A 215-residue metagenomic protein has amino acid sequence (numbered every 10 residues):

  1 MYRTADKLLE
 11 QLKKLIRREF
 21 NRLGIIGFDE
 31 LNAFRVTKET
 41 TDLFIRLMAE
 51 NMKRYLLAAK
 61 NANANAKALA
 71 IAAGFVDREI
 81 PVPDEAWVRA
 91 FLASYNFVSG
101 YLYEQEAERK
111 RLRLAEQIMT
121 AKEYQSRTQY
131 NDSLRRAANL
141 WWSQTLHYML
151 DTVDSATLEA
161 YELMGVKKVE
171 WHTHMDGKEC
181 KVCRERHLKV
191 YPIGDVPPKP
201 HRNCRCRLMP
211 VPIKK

Functional and structural regions predicted by a protein language model:
M1-A156, M164-G165, P212-K215: N-terminal leader/targeting and assembly helices and adjacent pre-domain segments
D132-K215: Acidic, glycine-rich two-metal-ion catalytic cores of nucleic acid-processing enzymes
